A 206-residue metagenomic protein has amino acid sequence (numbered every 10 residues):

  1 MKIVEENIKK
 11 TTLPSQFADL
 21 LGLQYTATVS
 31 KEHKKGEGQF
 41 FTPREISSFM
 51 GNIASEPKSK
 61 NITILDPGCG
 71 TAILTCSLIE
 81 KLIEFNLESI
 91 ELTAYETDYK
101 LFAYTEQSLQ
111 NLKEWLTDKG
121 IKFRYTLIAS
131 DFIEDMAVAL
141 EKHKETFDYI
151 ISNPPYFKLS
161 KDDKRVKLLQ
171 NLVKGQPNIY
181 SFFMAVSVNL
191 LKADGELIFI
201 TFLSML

Functional and structural regions predicted by a protein language model:
M1-L87, T93-L112, M136, P154: Class I S-adenosyl-L-methionine
F40, P57, V173, S204-M205: Short strand->helix junction
K58-K60, E84-S89, T117-F123, H143-K144 (+1 more regions): Short helix-terminating capping/connector loops at secondary-structure junctions
I73, Y99, G175-L206: Conserved Class I SAM-dependent methyltransferase catalytic core
L109-L140: S-adenosyl-L-methionine
A139-Y149: A short acidic, Gly/Pro-enriched loop at the edge of an enzyme's catalytic core that lines a small-molecule cofactor
I151-F157: Amphipathic alpha-helical repeat scaffolds
F157-P177: Mobile active-site "lid"/loop adjacent to the S-adenosyl-L-methionine
